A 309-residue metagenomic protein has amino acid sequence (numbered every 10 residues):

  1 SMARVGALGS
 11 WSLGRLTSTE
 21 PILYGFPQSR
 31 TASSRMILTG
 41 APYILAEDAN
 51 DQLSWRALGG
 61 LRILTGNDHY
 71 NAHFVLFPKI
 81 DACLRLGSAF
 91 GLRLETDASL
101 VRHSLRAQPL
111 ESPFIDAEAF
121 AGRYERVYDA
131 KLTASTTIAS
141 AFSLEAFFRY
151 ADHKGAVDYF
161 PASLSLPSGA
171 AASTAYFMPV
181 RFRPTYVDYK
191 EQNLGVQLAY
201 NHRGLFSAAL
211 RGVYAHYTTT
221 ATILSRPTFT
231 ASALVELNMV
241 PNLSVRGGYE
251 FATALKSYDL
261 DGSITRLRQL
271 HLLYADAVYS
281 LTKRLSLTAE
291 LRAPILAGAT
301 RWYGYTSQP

Functional and structural regions predicted by a protein language model:
S1-D51: Outer-membrane beta-barrel transmembrane domain signature of Gram-negative proteins, especially the mid-to-C-terminal
S33, S54, L58-P309: Exposed, low-structure sequence patches enriched in small/polar residues
